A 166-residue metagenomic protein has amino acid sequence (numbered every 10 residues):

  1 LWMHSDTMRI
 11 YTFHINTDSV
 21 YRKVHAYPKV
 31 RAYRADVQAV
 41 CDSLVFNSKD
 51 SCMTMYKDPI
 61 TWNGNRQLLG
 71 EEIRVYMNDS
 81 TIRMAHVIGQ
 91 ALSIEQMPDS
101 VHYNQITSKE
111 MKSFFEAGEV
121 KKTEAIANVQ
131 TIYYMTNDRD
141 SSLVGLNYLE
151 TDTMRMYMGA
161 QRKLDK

Functional and structural regions predicted by a protein language model:
L1-K166: Structural signature for solvent-exposed beta-strand/loop edge elements and short helix-capping sites, enriched
